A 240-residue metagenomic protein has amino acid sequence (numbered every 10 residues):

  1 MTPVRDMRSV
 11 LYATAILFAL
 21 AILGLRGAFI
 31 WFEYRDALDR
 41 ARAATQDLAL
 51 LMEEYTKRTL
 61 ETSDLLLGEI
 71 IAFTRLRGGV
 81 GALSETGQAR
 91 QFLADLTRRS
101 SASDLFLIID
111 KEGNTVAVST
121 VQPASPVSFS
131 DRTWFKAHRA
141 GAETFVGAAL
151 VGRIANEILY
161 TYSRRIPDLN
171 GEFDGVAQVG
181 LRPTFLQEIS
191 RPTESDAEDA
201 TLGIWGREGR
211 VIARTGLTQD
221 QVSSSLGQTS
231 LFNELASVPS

Functional and structural regions predicted by a protein language model:
M1-R5, V146: Short, Lys/Arg-rich, polar N-terminal cytosolic tail immediately upstream of the first transmembrane signal-anchor
V4-R5, V10-Y12, F18-A82, R98-A102: Juxtamembrane extracytoplasmic/periplasmic/luminal helical "stalk" adjacent to the first N-terminal
R42, L60, A82, T86 (+2 more regions): Solvent-exposed, acidic/flexible segments
D47-E54, L65, E69, Q91 (+5 more regions): Generic recognition of well-ordered alpha-helical segments within structured catalytic/regulatory domains
R77-V80, V118-Q122, T215: A short gly/proline-enriched turn/hairpin at secondary-structure junctions
T97-L107, K111-T201, Q228: Extracytoplasmic/periplasmic ligand-binding sensor regions of membrane-associated signaling proteins
R207, Q219-S240: Extracellular/periplasmic juxtamembrane segments that couple receptor/chemosensory ectodomains to their
